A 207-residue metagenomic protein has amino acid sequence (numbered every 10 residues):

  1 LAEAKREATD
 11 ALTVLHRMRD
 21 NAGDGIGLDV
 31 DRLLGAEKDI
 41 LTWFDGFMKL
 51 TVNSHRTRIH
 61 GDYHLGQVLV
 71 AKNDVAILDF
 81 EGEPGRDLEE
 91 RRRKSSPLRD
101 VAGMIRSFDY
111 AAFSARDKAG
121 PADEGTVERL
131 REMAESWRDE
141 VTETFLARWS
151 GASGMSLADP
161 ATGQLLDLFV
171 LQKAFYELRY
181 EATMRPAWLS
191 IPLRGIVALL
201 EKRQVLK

Functional and structural regions predicted by a protein language model:
L1-G61, A71-I77, E83-K94, L98 (+5 more regions): ATP-dependent phospho-/nucleotidyl transfer catalytic cores
